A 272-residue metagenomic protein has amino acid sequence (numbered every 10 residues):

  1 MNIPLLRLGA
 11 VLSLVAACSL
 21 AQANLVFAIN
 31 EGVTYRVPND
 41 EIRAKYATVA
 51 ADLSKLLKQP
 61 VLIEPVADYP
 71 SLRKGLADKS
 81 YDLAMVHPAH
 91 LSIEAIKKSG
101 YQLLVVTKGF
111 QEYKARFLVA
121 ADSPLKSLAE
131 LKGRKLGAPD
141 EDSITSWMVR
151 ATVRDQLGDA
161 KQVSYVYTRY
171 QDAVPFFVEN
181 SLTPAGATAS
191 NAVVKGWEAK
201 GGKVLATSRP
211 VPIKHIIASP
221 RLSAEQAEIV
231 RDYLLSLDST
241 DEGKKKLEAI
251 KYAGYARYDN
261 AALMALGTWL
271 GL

Functional and structural regions predicted by a protein language model:
M1-A10: Bacterial N-terminal signal peptides that target proteins for export
G9-S19: Bacterial N-terminal signal peptides
N24-S92: Extracytoplasmic small-molecule ligand-binding "clamshell" domains of the periplasmic binding protein/Venus flytrap
N24-V33, F110-V119, E198-L234, D238 (+1 more regions): Periplasmic-binding protein-like
Y35-D52, A89, Y113-F176, N180: Bilobed "Venus flytrap"/periplasmic-binding protein-like clamshell domains and structurally analogous long
I63-K74, K161-F176, V211-P212: Short helix-initiation/N-cap motifs at beta->coil->alpha
V66-E130: Acidic, polar ligand-binding/catalytic clefts
P88-K98, R150-A151, D155, F176-T207: A ligand-binding cleft/hinge motif common to bilobed small-molecule-binding domains
